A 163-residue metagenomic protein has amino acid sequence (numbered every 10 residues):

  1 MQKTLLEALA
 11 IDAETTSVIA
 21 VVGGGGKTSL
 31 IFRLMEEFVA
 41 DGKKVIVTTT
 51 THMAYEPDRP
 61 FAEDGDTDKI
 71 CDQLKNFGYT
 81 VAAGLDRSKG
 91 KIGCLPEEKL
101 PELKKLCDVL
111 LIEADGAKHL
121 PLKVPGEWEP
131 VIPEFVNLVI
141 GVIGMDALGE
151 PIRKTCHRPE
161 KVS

Functional and structural regions predicted by a protein language model:
Q2-D41: Walker A (P-loop) phosphate-binding motif
I11-E14, V39, D72-N76, E102-K104 (+1 more regions): Solvent-exposed alpha-helices and their adjacent loops that cap or buttress functional pockets in soluble metabolic
V21, V45-T49, A82-G84, L110-A114 (+2 more regions): General beta-strand structural signal in soluble alpha/beta enzymes
M35-G90: N-terminal phosphate/diphosphate-binding loop that engages ATP/GTP or pyrophosphate donors across diverse enzyme folds
G65-C71, K154-S163: Acidic, Ser/Thr-rich peripheral helices and adjacent loops at domain boundaries
F77-T80, K105-L110, L138: Loop/turn-to-beta-strand initiation segments
L85-V124: Phosphate-binding/switch loop-helix module in NTP-utilizing enzymes
G126-L148, R158-K161: Inter-motif core of Ras-like GTPase G domains
